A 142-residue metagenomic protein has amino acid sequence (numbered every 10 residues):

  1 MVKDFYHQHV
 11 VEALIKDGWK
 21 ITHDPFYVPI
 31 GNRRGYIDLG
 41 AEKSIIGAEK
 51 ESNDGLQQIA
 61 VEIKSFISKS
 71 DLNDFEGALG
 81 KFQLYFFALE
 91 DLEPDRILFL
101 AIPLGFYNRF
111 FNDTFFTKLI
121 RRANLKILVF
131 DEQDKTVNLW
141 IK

Functional and structural regions predicted by a protein language model:
V2-H7, V11: Nuclease catalytic cores
K20-I59, D74: Active-site metal-binding core of divalent-cation-utilizing nuclease and nuclease-like domains
D38, L139-K142: Short, surface-exposed amphipathic charged segments that create phosphate/polyanion-binding patches used for binding
I63-F75: Short beta-strand-loop-alpha-helix junction that forms the active-site gateway of nucleic-acid-processing nucleases
L72-D95: Basic, amphipathic alpha-helical patches used to engage nucleic acids or provide basic targeting signals, exemplified
F87-I120, F130-E132: Nucleic-acid nuclease catalytic cores
R121-W140: Charged, structured surface patches that assemble and position nucleic-acid processing machinery
